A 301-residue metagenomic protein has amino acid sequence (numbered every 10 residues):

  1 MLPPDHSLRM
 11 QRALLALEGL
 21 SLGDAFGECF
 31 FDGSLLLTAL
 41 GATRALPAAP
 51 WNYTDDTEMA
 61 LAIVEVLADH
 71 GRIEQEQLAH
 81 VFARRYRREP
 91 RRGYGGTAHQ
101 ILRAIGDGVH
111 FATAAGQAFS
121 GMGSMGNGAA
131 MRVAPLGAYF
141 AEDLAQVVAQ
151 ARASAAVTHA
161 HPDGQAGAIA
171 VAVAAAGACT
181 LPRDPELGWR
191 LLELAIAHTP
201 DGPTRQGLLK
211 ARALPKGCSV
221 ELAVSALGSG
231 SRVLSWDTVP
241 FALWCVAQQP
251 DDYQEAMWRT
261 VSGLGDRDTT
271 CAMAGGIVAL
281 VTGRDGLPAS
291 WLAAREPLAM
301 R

Functional and structural regions predicted by a protein language model:
M1-R301: Structured, active/binding-site neighborhoods that engage oxygen-rich ligands
